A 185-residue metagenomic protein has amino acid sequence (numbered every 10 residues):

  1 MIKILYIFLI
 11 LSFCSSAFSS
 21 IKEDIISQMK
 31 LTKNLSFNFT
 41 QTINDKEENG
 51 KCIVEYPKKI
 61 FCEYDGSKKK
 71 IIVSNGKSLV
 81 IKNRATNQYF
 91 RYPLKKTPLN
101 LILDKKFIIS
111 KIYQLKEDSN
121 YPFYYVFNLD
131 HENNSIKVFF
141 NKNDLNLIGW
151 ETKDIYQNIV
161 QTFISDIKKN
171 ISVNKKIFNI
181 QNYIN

Functional and structural regions predicted by a protein language model:
I4-C14: Sec-dependent N-terminal signal peptides
A17-S19: Boundary at the C-terminal end of the N-terminal hydrophobic targeting segment
S27-E47: A short, Trp-centered hydrophobic/proline-enriched beta-strand micro-motif
L31, I53-K59, S74-K77, N120-Y121 (+1 more regions): Short, solvent-exposed coil/turn segments at beta-strand boundaries
D45, A85-N87, Y156: Solvent-exposed strand-loop boundary residues in beta-sheet-rich modules
C52-L101, V160: An acidic-aromatic
A85-Y124: Flexible, surface-exposed loop/linker segments and immediately adjacent secondary-structure boundaries
S110-N185: Gly/Pro-enriched, hydrophobic low-complexity segments that function as extracytoplasmic propeptides/linkers
